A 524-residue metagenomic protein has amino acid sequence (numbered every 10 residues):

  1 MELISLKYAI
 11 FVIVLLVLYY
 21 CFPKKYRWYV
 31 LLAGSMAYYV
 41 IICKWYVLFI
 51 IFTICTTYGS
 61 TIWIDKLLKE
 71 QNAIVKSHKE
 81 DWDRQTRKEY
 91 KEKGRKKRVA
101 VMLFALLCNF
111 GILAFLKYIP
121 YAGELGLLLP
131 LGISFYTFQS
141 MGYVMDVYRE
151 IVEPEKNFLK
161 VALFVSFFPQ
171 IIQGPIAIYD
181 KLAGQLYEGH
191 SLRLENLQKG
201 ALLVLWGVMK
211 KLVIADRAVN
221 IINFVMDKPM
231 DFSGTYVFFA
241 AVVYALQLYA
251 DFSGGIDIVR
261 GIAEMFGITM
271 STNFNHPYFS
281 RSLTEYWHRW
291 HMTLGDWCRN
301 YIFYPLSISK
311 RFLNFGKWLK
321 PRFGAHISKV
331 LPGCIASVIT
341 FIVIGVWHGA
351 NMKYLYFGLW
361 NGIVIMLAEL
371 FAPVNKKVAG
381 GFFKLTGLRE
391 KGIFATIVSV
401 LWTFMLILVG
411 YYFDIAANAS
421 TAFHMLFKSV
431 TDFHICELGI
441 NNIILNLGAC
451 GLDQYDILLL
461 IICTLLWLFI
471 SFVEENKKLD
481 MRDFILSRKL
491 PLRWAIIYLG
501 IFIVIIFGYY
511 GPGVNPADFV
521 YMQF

Functional and structural regions predicted by a protein language model:
M1-Q523: Membrane-embedded transmembrane alpha-helical bundles that form the catalytic cores of multi-pass lipid-modifying
